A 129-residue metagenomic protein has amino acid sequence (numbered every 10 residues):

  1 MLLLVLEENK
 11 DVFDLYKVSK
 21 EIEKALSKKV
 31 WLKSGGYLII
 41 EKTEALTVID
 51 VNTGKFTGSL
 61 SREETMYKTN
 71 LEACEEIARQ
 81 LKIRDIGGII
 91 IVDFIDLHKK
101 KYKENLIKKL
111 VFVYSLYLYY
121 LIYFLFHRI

Functional and structural regions predicted by a protein language model:
M1-I129: DE-rich acidic low-complexity regions and acidic surface loops
